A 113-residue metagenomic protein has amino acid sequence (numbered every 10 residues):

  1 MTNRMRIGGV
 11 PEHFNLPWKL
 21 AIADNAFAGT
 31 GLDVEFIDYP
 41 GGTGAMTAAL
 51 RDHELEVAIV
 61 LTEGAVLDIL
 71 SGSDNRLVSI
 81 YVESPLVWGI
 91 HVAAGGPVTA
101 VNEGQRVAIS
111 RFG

Functional and structural regions predicted by a protein language model:
N3-G113: Short, glycine-/small- and polar/acidic-enriched structural segments that line small-molecule recognition paths
